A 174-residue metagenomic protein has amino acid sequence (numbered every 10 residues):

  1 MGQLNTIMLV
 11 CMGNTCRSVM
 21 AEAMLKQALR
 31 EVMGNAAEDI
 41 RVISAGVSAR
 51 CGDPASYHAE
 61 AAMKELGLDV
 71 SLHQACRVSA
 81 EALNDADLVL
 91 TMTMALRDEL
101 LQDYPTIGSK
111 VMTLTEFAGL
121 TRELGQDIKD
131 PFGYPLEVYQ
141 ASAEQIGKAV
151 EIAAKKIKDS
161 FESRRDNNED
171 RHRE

Functional and structural regions predicted by a protein language model:
M1-D85, K155-R165, R171-E174: Conserved active-site segments centered on acidic
L9, L90-T91: Hydrophobic beta-strand core positions in alpha/beta domains
L88, M94-E174: Phosphate-binding/catalytic loops
